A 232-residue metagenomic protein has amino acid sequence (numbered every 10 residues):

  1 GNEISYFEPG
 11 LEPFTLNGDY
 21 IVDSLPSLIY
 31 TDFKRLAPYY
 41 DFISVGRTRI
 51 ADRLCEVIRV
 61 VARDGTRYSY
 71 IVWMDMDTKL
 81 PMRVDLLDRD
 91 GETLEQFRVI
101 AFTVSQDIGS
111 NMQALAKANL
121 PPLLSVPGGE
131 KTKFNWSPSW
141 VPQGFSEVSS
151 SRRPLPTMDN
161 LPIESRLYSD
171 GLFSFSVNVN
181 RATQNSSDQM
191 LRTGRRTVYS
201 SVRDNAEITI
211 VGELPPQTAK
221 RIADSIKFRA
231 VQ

Functional and structural regions predicted by a protein language model:
G1-S27, R83-R98, F102-S105, A219: An acidic-aromatic
G1-Y39, I43-V45, R53, T66-R67 (+4 more regions): Structured extracytoplasmic
E3, T78-L80, S174, E207: Structural motif
L11, V61-A62, D88, I100 (+3 more regions): A generic structural motif
F14-T15, V22, N119-A206, P216-Q217 (+1 more regions): Short, solvent-exposed recognition patches
R47-L120: Gly/Pro-enriched, hydrophobic low-complexity segments that function as extracytoplasmic propeptides/linkers
V84, N205-E213: Short, well-ordered beta-strand elements
L214-Q217, V231: Mixed-charge, Lys/Arg-enriched low-complexity segments
